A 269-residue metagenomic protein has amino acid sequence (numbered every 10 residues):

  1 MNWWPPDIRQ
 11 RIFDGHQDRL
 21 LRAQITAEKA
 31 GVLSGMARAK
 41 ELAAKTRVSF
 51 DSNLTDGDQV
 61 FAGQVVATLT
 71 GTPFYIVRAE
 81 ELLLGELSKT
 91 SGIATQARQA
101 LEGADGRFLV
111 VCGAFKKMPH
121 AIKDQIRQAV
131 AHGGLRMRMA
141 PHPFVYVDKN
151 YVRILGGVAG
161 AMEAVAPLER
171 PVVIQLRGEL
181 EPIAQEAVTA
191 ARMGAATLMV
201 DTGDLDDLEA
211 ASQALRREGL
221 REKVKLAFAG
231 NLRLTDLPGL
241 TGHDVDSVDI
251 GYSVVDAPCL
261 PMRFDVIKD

Functional and structural regions predicted by a protein language model:
M1-T189, M193-T197, G203, A227-F228 (+3 more regions): Acidic/glycine-rich phosphate/pyrophosphate-binding loops and surrounding catalytic core that coordinate Mg2+
A191-T235, L240-H243: Catalytic-face loop-and-helix region of soluble metabolic enzyme cores
E209-R217, P238-H243, I250-D269: C-terminal helical cap(s) of enzyme catalytic domains, especially alpha/beta-barrels
